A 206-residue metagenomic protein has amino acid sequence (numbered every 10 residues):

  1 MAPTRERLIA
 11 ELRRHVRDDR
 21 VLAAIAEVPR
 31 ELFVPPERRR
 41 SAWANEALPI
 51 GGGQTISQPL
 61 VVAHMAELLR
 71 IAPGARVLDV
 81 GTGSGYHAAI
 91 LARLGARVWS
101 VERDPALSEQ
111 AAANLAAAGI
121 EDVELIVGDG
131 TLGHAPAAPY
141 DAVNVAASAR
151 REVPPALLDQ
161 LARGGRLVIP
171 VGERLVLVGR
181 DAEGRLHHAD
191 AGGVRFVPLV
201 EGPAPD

Functional and structural regions predicted by a protein language model:
M1-L78, Y86-I90, L94, L107-A117 (+2 more regions): Class I SAM-dependent transferase core
R70-H187: Conserved nucleotide-cofactor-binding alpha/beta core module
